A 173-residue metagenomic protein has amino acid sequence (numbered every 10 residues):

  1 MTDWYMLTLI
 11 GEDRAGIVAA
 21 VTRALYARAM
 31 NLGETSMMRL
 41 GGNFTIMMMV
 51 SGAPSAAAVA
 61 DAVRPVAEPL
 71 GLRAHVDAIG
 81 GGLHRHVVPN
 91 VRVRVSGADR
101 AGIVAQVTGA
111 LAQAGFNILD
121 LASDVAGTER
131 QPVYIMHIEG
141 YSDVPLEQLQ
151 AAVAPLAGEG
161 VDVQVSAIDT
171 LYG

Functional and structural regions predicted by a protein language model:
M1-G173: A conserved regulatory-domain signal marking ACT and ACT-like small-molecule sensing domains and adjacent regulatory
